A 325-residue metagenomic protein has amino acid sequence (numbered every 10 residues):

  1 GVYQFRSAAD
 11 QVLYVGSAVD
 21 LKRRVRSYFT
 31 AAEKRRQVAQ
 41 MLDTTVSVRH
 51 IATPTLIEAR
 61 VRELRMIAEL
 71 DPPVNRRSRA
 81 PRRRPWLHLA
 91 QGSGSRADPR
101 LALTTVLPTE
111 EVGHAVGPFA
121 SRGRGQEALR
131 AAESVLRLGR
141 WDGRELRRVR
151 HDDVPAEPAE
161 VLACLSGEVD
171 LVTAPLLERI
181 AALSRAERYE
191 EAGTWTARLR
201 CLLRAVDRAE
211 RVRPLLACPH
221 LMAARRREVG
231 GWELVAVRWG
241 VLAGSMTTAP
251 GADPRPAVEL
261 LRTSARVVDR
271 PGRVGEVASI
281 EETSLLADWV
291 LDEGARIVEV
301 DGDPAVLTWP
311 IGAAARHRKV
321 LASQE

Functional and structural regions predicted by a protein language model:
G1-L13, S17-E325: Conserved catalytic/ligand-binding micro-motifs in nucleotide and anionic cofactor chemistry
